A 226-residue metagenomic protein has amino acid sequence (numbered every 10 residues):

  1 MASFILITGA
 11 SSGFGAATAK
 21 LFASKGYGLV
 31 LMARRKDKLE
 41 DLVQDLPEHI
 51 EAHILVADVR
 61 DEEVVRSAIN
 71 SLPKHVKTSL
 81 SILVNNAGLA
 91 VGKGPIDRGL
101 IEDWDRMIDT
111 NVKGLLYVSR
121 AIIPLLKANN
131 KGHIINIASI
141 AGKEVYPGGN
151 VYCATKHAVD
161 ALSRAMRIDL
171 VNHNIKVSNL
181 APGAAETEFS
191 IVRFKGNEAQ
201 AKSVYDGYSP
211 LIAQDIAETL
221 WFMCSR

Functional and structural regions predicted by a protein language model:
S11-S12: Conserved glycine-rich cofactor-binding loop
K25-L42: Conserved glycine-rich Rossmann-like NAD(P)H-binding loop of the short-chain dehydrogenase/reductase
D37, V56-A68, I101: The beta1-alpha1 cofactor-binding region of Rossmann-like NAD(H)/NADP(H)-dependent oxidoreductases
G94-I96, D103-D105: Substrate-binding pocket helix/loop in short-chain dehydrogenase/reductase
S119, T155: Active-site helix of classical SDR
S139: Residue(s) in the substrate-gating loop at a strand-loop-helix junction that position the organic substrate next
N179-L180, E198-R226: C-terminal helical subdomain
